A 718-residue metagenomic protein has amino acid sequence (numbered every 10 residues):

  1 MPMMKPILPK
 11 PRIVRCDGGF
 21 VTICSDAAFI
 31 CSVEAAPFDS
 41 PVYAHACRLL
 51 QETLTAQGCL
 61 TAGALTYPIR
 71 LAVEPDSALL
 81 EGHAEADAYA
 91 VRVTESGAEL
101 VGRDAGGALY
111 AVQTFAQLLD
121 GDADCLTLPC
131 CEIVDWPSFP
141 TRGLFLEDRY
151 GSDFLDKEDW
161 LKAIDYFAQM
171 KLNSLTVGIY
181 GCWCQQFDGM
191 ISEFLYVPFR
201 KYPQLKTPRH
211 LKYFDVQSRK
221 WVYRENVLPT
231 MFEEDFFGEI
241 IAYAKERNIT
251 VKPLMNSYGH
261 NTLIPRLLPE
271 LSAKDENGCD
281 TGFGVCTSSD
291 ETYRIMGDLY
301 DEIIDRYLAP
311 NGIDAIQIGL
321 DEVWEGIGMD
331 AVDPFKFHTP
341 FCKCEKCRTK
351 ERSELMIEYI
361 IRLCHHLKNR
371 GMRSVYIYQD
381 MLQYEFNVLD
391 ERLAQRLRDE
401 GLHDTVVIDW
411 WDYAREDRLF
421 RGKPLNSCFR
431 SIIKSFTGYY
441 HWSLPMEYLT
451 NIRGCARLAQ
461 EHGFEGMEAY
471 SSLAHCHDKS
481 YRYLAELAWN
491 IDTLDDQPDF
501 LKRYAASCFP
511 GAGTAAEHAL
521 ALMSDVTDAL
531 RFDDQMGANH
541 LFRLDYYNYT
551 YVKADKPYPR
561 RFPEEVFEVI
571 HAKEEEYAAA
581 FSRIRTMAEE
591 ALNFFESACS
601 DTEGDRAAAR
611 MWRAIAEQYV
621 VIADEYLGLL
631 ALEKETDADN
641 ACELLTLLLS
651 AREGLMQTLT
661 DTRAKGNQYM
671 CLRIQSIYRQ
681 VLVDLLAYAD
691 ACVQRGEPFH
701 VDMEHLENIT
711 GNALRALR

Functional and structural regions predicted by a protein language model:
P2-G18, C24-S25, D39, A44 (+6 more regions): Substrate-binding groove of N-acetylhexosamine-processing glycoside hydrolases
P2-R142, D148: Contiguous, structured surface segment used for ligand recognition
P75-S77, Y258-H260, D321-E325, M381-V388: Short, internal active-site loops enriched in acidic
G102-R103, D148, T176-G181, P253-S257 (+4 more regions): Glycine-rich, histidine-containing beta strand-loop boundary motifs that form or position
L144-D159, G282-T292, H441-T450: Active-site mouth loops of central-metabolism enzymes
F154-K162, E233-D235, T292-D298: Glycine-rich anion/phosphate-binding loops
E158-C184, K206, P310: Catalytic domains of carbohydrate-active enzymes, especially glycoside hydrolases
G181-R247, H260-I295, D305, Q317-E358 (+2 more regions): Aromatic- and acidic-residue-enriched carbohydrate-binding clefts of CAZyme catalytic domains
